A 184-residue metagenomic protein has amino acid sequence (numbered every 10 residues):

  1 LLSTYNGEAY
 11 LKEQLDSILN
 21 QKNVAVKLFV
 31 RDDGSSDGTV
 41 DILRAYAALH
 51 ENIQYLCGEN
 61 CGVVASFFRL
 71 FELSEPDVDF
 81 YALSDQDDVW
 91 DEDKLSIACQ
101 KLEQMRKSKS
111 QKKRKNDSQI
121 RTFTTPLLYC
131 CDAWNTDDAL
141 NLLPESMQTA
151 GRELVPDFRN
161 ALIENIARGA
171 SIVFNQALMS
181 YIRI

Functional and structural regions predicted by a protein language model:
L1-I184: Nucleotide-sugar donor-binding/catalytic module of glycosyltransferases that assemble extracellular/cell-envelope
